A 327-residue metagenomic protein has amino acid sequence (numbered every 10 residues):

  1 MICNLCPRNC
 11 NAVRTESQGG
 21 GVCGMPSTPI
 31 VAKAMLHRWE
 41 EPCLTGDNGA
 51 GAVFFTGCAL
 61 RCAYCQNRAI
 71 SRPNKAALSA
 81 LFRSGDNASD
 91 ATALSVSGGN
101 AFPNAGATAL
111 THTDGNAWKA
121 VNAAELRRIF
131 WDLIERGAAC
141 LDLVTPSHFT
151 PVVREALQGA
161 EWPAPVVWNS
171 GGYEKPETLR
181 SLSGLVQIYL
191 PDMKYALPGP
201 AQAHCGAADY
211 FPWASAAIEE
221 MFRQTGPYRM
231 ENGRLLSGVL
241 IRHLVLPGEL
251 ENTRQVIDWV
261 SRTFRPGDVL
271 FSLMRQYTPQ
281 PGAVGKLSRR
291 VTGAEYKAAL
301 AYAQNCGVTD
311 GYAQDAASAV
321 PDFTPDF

Functional and structural regions predicted by a protein language model:
M1-Q18, G226-F327: Auxiliary Fe-S-binding modules of radical SAM enzymes
I2-A59, A63-L78: N-terminal [4Fe-4S]-dependent radical SAM core
G49-A50, N67-F82, D114-Y228, A313-Q314: Core AdoMet radical
T56, A120, N169, R289-R290: Residue-level marker of alpha-helix boundaries and capping positions
C62, P191, F271: Conserved, mostly hydrophobic/aromatic
C62-A63, P198, P279-G282: Short acidic/His/Gly/Ser-rich catalytic and metal-binding motifs that mark active-site loops of diverse hydrolases
N74-A120: Intrinsically disordered, low-complexity terminal tails and inter-domain linkers enriched for S/T/G/P/D/E
